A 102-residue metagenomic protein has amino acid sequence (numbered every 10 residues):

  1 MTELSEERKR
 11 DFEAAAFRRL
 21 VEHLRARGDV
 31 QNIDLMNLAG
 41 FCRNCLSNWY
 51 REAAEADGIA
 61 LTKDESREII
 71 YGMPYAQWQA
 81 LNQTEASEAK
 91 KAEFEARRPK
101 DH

Functional and structural regions predicted by a protein language model:
M1-K9, D34-M36: A ubiquitous short alpha-helical element
E7-R8, F12-F17, V21, E55 (+1 more regions): Intrinsically disordered, low-complexity regulatory regions in eukaryotic proteins
R19, N37-F41: Amphipathic alpha-helical interaction segments
H23-N37: Immediate flanking context of iron-sulfur cluster ligation sites
F41, I69, L81-T84: Short acidic/histidine-centered micro-motifs embedded in hydrophobic/aromatic stretches that mark compact functional
N44-I59: Iron-sulfur (Fe-S) cluster-binding segments and ferredoxin-like electron-carrier domains, especially [2Fe-2S]
E65, I69-G72: Terminal helix-to-tail segments of small alpha-helical proteins
Y75-H102: Short flanking/linker segments adjacent to small metal-binding domains or redox-active Cys/His motifs
